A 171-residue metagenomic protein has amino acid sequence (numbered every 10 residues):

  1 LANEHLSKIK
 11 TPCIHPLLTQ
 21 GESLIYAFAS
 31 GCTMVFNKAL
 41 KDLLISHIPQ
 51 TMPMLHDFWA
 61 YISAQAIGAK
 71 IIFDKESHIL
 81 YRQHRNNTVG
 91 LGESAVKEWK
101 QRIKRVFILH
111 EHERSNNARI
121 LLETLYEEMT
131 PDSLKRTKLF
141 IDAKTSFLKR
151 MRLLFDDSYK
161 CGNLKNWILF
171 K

Functional and structural regions predicted by a protein language model:
L1-A95: Nucleotide-sugar donor-binding/catalytic module of glycosyltransferases that assemble extracellular/cell-envelope
P53, R82-K171: C-terminal subregions of glycosyltransferases and related glycan-biosynthesis enzymes
